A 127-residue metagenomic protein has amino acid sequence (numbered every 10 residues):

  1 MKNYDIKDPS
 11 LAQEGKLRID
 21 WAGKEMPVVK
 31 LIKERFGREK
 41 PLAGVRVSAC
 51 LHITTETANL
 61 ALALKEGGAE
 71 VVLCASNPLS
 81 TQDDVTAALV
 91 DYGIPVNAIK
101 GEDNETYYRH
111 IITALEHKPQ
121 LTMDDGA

Functional and structural regions predicted by a protein language model:
M1-A127: Metallocofactor- and cofactor-centric catalytic cores in central/energy metabolism, strongly enriched
